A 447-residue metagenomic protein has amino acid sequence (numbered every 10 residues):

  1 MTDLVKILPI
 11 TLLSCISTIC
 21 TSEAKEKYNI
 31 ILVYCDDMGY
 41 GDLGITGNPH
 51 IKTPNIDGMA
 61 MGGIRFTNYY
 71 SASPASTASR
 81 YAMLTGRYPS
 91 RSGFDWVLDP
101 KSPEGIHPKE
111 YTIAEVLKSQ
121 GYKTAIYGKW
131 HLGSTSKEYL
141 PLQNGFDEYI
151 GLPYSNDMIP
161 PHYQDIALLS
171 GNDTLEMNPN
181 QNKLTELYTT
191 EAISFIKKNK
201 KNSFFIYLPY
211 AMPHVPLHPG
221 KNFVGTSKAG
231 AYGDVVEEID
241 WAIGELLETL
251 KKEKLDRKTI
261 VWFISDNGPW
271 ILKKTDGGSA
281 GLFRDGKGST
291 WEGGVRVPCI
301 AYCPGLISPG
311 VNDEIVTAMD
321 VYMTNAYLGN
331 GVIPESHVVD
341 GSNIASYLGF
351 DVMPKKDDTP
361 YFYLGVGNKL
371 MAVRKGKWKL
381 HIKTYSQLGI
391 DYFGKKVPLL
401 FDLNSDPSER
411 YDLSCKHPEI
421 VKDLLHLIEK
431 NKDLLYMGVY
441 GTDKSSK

Functional and structural regions predicted by a protein language model:
M1-E26: Bacterial Sec-dependent N-terminal signal peptides
T21-L399, S405-K447: Formylglycine-dependent sulfatase
